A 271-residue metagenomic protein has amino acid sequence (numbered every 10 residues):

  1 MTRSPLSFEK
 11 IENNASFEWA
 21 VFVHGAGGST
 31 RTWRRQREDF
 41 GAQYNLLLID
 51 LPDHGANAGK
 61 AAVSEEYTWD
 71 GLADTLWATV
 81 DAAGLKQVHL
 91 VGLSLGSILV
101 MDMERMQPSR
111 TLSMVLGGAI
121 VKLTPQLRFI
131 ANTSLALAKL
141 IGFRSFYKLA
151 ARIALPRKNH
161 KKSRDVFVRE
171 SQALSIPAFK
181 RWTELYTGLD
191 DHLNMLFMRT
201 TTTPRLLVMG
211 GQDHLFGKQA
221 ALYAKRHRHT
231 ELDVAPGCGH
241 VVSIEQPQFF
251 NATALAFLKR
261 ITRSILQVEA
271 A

Functional and structural regions predicted by a protein language model:
E9-A62: Conserved HGGG/HGGXW glycine-rich cap/lid loop of the alpha/beta-hydrolase fold
E38, L47-V91, A252: Active-site loop/oxyanion-hole signature of alpha/beta-hydrolase fold enzymes
G92-G96, V100: Gly/Ala-rich beta-loop-alpha elbow adjacent to hydrolase catalytic centers
R105-M106, T111-I141: Flexible "cap/lid" loop of the alpha/beta hydrolase fold
P125-L127, R144-R199: Conserved alpha/beta-hydrolase catalytic His-Asp/Glu region
E184-K225: Conserved serine/cysteine hydrolase catalytic core
K225-V241: Catalytic histidine neighborhood in serine/cysteine hydrolases with alpha/beta-hydrolase-type architecture
C238-N251: Catalytic histidine-centered segment of alpha/beta-hydrolase-like enzymes
